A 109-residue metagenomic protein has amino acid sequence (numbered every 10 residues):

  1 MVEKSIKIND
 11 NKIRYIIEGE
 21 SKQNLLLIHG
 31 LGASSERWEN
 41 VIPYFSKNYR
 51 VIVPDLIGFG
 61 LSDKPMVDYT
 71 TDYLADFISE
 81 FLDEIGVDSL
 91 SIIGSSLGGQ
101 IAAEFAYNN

Functional and structural regions predicted by a protein language model:
M1-K12: N-terminal cap/lid segment of alpha/beta-hydrolase-fold proteins
K4, L27, I52-V53, I93 (+1 more regions): Conserved Rossmann-like nucleotide-binding pocket used by diverse enzymes that bind dinucleotide cofactors
I8-D10, G19-K22, K47-N48, D83-S89 (+1 more regions): Active-site acidic short loop of glycosyltransferases
R14-L61: Conserved HGGG/HGGXW glycine-rich cap/lid loop of the alpha/beta-hydrolase fold
E39, S79, A103-Y107: Short, hydrophobic alpha-helix immediately C-terminal to the catalytic nucleophile
V53-I93: Active-site loop/oxyanion-hole signature of alpha/beta-hydrolase fold enzymes
V87-N109: Conserved hydrolase catalytic core segment
